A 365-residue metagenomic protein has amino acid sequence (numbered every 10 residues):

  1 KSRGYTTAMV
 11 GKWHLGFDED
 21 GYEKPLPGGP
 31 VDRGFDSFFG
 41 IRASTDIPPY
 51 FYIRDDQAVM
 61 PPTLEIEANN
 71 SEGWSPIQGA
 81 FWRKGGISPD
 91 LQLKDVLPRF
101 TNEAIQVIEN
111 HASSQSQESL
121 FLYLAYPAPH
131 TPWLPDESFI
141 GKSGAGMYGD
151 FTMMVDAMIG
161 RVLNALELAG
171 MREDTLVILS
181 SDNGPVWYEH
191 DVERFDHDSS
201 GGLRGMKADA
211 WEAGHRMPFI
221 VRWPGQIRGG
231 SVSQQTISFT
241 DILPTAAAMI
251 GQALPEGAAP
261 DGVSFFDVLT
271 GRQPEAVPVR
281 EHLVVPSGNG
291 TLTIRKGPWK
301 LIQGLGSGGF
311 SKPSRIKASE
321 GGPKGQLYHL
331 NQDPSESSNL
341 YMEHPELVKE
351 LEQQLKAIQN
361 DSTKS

Functional and structural regions predicted by a protein language model:
K1-G86, W187, Q303: Catalytic-site neighborhoods of secreted/periplasmic enzymes that process anionic sulfate/phosphate groups
S2-A8, R33-D36, Q115-L122, M171-V177 (+3 more regions): Loop/turn elements at helix/coil->beta-strand transitions in domains of secreted/extracellular proteins
M9-V10, S119-A125, T152-V155, I159 (+5 more regions): Beta-strand elements within well-structured catalytic alpha/beta cores of enzymes that handle phosphate/sulfate esters
D20-D32, T131-P135, G141-M147, F151 (+2 more regions): Histidine-centered active-site microenvironments of extracellular/periplasmic hydrolases and transferases
E23-T45, W187-V192, D196-A210, I227-S231 (+4 more regions): C-terminal cap/loop subdomain of S1 sulfatases and analogous C-terminal strand-loop tails that border
D46-P49, I53-Q57, N102-F151, V186-W187 (+1 more regions): Active-site His/acidic residue clusters
G79-P89, E137-K142, R222-Q226, N331-E336: Short glycine/proline-rich turn/loop motifs
G86-P98, G141-M154: The substrate-binding groove and active-site-proximal loops of carbohydrate-active enzymes, especially glycoside
